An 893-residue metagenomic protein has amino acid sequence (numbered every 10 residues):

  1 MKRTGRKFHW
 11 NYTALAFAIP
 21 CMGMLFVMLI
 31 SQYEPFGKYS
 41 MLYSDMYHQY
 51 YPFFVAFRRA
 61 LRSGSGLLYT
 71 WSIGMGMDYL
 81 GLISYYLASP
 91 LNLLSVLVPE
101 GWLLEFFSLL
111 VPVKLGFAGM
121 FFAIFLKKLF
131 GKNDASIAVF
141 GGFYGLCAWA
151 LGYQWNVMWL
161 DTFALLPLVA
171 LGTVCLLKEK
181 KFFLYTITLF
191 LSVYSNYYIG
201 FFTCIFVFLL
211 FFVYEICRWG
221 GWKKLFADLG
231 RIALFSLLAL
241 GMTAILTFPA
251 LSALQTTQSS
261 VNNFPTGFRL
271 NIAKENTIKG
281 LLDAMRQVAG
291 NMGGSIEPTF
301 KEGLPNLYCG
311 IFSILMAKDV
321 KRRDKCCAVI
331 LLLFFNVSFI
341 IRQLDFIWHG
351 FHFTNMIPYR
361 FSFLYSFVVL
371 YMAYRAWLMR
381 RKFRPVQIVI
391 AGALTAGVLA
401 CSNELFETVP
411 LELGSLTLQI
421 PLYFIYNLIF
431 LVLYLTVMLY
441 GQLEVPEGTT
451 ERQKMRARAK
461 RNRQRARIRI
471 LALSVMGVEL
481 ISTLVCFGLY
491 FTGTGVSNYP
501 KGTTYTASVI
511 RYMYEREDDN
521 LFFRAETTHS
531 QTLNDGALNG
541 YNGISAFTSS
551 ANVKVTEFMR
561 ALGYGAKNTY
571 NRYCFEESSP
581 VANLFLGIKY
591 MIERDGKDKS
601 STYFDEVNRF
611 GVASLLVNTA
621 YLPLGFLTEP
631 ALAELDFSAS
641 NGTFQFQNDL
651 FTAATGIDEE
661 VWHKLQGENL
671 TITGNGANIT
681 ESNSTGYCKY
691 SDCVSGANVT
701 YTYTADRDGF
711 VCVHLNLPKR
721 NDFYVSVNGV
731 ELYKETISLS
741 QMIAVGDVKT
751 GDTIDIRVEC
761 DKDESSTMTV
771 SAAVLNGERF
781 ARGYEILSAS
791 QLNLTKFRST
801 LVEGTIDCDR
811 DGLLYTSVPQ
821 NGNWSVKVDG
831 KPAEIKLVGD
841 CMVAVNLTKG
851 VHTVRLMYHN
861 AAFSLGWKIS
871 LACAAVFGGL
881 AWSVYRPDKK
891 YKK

Functional and structural regions predicted by a protein language model:
K2-G5, F53, L665-K893: Active-site-proximal, structured, solvent-exposed surfaces of multi-pass membrane proteins that position macromolecular
H9-S44, P52, F235-S252, L333-N336 (+1 more regions): Transmembrane signal-anchor helices characteristic of membrane glycosylation enzymes that use polyprenol
P20-M24, P112-K128, D134-R218, D228-L251 (+3 more regions): Membrane-embedded helix bundles of polyisoprenyl
G23-F122, G142-F163, F202, L254-S259 (+4 more regions): Membrane-interface coil-to-helix junctions
S44, H48-R59, P90, L229 (+7 more regions): Periplasmic/ER-lumenal interhelical loops and adjacent helix-loop junctions in multi-pass membrane proteins
A118-L126, L165-L177, I205-V213, I314 (+4 more regions): Transmembrane alpha-helical segments
K180, I199, C326, I330-Y505 (+1 more regions): Contiguous transmembrane helix-bundle modules in multi-pass membrane proteins
V478-P500, Y512-F585, L622, L627-T655 (+2 more regions): Extracytoplasmic/lumenal acceptor-recognition loop(s) of multi-pass membrane glycoenzymes
